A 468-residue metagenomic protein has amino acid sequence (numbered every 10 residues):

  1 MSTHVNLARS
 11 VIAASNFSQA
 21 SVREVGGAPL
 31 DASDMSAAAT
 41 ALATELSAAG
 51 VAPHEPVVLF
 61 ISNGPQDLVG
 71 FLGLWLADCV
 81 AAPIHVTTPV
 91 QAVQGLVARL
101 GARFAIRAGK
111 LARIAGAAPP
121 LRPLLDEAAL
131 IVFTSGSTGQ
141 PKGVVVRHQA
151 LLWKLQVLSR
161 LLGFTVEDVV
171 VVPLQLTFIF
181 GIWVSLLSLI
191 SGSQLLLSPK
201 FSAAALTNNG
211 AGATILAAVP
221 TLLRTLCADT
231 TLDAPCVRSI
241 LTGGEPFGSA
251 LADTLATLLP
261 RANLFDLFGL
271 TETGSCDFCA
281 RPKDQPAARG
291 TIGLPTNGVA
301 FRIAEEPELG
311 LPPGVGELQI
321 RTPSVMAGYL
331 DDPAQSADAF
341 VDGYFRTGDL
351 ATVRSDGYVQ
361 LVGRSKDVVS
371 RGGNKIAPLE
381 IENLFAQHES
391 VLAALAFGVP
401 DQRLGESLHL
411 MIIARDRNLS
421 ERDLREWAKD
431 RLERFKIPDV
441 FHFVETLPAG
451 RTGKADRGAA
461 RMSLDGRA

Functional and structural regions predicted by a protein language model:
N16-S18, A117-F133, Q140, G163-V169: Conserved pre-ATP/AMP-binding loop-to-beta segment of ANL
Q19-G50, E55-G64, P89-Q94: Conserved AMP-binding/adenylate-forming core of the ANL superfamily
P29-S33, A129-Q156: Conserved AMP-binding A3 loop
L152-V169, T177-I215: Conserved AMP-binding/adenylation subdomain of ANL enzymes
A213-A218, C227-A287, A300, P307: Gly/Ser/Thr-rich phosphate-binding loop
L294-G298, E306-A339, I376: Conserved ATP/PPi-binding loop(s) of AMP-dependent carboxylate-activating enzymes
G310, T322, A327-G328, L350-K436 (+1 more regions): AMP-binding/adenylate-forming catalytic core of the ANL superfamily
E433-K454: AMP-binding/adenylate-forming catalytic domain of the ANL superfamily
